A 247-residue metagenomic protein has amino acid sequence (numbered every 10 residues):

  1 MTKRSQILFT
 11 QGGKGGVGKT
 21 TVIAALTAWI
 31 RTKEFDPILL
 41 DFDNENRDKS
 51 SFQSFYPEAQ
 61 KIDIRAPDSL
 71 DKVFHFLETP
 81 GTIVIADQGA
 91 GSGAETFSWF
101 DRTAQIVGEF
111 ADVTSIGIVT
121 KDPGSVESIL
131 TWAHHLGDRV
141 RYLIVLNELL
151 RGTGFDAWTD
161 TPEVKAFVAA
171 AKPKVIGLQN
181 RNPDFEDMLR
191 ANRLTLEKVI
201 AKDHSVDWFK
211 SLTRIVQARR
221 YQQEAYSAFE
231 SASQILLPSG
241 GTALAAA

Functional and structural regions predicted by a protein language model:
M1-G13, L236, A245-A247: Non-cleavable N-terminal signal-anchor transmembrane helices
T2-I7, I23, T32-F100, A111: Nucleotide-state-sensitive switch-loop elements of NTP-binding domains
F9-L26: Glycine-rich phosphate-binding P-loop
G16, N46-D48, G124, R151: Flexible, glycine-rich phosphate/dinucleotide-binding loops and adjacent beta-alpha linkers at cofactor/substrate
S92-M188: Conserved catalytic-core segment of NTP-binding enzymes
E127-S128, H204-A247: C-terminal accessory extensions appended to soluble enzyme cores
V164-R220: Beta-strand-loop-alpha "switch" segments that mediate conformational coupling across diverse proteins
